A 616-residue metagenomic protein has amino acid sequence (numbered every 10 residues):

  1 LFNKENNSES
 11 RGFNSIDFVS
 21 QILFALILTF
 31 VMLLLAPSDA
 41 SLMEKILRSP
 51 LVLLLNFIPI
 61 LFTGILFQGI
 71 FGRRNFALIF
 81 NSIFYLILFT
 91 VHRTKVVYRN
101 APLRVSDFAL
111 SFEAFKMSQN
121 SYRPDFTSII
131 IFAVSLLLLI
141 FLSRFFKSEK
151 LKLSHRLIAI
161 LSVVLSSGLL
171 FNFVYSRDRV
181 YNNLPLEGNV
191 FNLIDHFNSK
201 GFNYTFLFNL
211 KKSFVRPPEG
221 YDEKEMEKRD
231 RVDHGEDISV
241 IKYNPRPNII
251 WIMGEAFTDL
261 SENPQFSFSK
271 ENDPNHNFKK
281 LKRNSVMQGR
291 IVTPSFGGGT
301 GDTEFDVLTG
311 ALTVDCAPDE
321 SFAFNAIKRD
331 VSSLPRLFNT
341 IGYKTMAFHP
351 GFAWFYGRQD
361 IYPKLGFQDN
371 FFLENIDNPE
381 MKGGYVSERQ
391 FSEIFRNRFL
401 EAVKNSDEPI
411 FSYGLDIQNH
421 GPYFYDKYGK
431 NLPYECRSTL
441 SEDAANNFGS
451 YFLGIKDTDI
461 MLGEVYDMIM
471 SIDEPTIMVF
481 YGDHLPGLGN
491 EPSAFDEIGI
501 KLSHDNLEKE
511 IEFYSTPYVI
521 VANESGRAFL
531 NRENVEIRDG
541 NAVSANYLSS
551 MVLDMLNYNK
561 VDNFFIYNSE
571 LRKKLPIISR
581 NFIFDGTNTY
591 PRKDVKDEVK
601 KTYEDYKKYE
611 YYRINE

Functional and structural regions predicted by a protein language model:
F2-H196: Transmembrane and membrane-interface helices of multi-pass, inner-membrane envelope-modifying transferases
V52, V105, F197-F202, P294-G298 (+1 more regions): Membrane-interface micro-motifs in multi-pass membrane enzymes
R99, D107-Q119, S128-I130, Y204-F214 (+5 more regions): Short alpha-helical interface patches
F108-S111, S199-L207, N275, G301-E304 (+1 more regions): Alpha-helix initiation and N-capping motif
A133-V134, Y221, E255: Conserved acidic functional residues
F171-W251: Membrane-interface segments at or immediately adjacent to transmembrane helices that form the boundary between
E236-N244, M253-G254, D259-E616: Solvent-exposed soluble domains appended to multi-pass membrane proteins
